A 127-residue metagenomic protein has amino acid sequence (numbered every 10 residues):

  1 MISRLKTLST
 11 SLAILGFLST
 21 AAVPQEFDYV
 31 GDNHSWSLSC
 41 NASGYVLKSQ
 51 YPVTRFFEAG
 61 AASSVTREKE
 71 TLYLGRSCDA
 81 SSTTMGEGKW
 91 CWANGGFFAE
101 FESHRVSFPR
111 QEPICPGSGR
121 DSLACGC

Functional and structural regions predicted by a protein language model:
M1-S9: Bacterial N-terminal signal peptides that target proteins for export
S9-S19: Bacterial N-terminal signal peptides
A22-C127: Lipid interaction determinants
